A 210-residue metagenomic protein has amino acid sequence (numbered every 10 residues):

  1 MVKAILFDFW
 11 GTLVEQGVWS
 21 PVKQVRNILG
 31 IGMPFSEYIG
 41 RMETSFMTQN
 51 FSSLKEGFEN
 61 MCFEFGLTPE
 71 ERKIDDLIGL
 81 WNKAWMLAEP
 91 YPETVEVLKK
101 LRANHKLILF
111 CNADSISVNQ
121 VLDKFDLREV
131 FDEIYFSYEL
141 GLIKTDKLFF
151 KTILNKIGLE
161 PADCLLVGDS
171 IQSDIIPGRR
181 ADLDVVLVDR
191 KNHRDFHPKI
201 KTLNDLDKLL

Functional and structural regions predicted by a protein language model:
M1-I5, V95, K99, K106-L210: Asp-based, Mg2+/Mn2+-dependent phosphohydrolase catalytic module
V2-P92, E96: N-terminal helical cap/lid subdomain that shapes the substrate entry/recognition surface in HAD-like hydrolases
T12, L29, S45-Q49, F65-T68 (+7 more regions): Short N-terminal micro-motifs specific to bacterial/archaeal maturation and metal-cluster initiation sites
